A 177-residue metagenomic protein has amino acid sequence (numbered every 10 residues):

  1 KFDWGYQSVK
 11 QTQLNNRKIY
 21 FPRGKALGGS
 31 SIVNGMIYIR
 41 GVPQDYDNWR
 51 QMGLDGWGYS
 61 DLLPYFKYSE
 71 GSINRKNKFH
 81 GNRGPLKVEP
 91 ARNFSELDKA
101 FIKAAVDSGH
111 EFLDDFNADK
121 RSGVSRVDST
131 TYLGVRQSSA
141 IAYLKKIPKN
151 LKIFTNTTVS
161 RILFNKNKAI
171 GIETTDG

Functional and structural regions predicted by a protein language model:
K1-Y65, E173-T174: N-terminal glycine-rich phosphate/pyrophosphate-binding loop and immediately adjacent elements
R50-A169: Conserved redox-cofactor binding core of oxidoreductases
N167-G177: Short, intrinsically disordered, charge-balanced linker/junction segments flanking boundaries in proteins
